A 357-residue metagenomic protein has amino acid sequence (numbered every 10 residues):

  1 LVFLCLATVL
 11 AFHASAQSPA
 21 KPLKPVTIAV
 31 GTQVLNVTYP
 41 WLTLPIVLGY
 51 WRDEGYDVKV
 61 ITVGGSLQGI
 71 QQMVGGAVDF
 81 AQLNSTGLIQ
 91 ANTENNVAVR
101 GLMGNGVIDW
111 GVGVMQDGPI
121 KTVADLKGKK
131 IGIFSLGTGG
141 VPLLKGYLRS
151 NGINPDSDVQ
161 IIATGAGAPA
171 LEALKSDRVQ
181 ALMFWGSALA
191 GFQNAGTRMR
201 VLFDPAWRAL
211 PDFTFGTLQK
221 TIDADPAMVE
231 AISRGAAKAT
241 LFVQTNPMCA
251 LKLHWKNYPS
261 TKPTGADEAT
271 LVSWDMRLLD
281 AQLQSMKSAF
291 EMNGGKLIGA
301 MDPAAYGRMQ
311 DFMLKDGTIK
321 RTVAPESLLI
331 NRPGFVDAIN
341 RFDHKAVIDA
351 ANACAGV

Functional and structural regions predicted by a protein language model:
V2-A11: Bacterial N-terminal signal peptides
F12-A16: Sec/Tat signal peptide C-region and signal peptidase I cleavage site
Q17-G186, M199-A209, D337: Short, glycine-/small- and polar/acidic-enriched structural segments that line small-molecule recognition paths
K59-V60, V159-I161, E268-D280, Q284 (+1 more regions): Short linear loop/turn motifs
G106-V112, P211-F215, Q219-K220, L297: Small-molecule pocket liners
G118, A168-E268: Pocket-lining segment of extracytoplasmic ligand-binding domains
D225-K320: Secondary-structure end/capping motifs
P303-V357: Conserved C-terminal helix/tail region of periplasmic/extracytoplasmic solute-binding proteins
